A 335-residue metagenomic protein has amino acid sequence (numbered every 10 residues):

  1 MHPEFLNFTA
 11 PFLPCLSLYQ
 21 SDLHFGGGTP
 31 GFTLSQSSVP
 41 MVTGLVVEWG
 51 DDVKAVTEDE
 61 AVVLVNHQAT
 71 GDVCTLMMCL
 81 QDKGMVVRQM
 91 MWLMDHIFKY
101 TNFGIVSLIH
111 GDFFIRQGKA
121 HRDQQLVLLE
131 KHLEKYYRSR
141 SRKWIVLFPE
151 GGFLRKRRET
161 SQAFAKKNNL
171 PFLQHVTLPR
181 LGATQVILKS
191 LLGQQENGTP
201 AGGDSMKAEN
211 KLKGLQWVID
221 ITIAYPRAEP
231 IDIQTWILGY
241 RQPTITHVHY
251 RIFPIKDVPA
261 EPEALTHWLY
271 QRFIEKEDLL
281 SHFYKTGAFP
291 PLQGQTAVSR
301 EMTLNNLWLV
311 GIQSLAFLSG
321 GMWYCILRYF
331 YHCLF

Functional and structural regions predicted by a protein language model:
M1-V46, G311-C333: A transmembrane-helix-recognition feature enriched in membrane-embedded lipid enzymes and envelope glyco-/phospholipid
S38-I231: Soluble catalytic domains of membrane acyltransferases
W49-G50, I245-K256: Short amphipathic
N169, W236-T244: Acidic, Ser/Thr-rich peripheral helices and adjacent loops at domain boundaries
G214-W217, T244-V248: A short pocket-lining beta-strand/turn micro-motif at the edge of beta-sheets
P254-K256, A260-A264: ATP/nucleoside-binding phosphotransfer catalytic cores, i.e., glycine-rich phosphate-binding loops
E263-T303: Juxtamembrane amphipathic/hinge helix adjacent to a transmembrane helix
A297-L315: Juxtamembrane cytosolic/matrix-side boundary and N-terminal portion of single-pass signal-anchor/stop-transfer
